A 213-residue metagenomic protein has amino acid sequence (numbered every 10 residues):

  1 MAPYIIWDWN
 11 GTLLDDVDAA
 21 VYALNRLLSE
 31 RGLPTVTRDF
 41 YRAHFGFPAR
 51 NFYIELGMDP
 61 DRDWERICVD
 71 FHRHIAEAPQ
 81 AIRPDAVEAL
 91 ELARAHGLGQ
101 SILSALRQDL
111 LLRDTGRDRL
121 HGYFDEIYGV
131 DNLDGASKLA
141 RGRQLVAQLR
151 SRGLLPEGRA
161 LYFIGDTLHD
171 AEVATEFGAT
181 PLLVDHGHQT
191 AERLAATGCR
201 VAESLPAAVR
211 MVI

Functional and structural regions predicted by a protein language model:
M1-A43, E55-G57: Active-site neighborhood of HAD-like aspartate-dependent phosphohydrolases
Y4, K138-A171: Conserved Lys-Pro-Asp/Glu-containing loop-to-beta segment of HAD-superfamily phosphomonoesterases, centered on
L27, F47-D61, D114, L145-A147: Helix-loop "lid/cap" segments that line or gate small-molecule binding pockets
P34, D59, H121-D125, L155 (+1 more regions): Conserved H-loop
D39-Y41, H121-A136, A160: A short, structured active-site edge motif that brings together acidic residues
A76-I102, Q108-L112: Short, acidic loop-to-helix structural element flanking the phosphoryl-transfer center in phosphate-processing enzymes
R119-Y128, R193-V212: Structural recognition of alpha->loop->beta junctions
F163-A202: Acidic, Mg2+-coordinating phosphoryl-transfer loop and its flanking beta/alpha structural elements, shared across
